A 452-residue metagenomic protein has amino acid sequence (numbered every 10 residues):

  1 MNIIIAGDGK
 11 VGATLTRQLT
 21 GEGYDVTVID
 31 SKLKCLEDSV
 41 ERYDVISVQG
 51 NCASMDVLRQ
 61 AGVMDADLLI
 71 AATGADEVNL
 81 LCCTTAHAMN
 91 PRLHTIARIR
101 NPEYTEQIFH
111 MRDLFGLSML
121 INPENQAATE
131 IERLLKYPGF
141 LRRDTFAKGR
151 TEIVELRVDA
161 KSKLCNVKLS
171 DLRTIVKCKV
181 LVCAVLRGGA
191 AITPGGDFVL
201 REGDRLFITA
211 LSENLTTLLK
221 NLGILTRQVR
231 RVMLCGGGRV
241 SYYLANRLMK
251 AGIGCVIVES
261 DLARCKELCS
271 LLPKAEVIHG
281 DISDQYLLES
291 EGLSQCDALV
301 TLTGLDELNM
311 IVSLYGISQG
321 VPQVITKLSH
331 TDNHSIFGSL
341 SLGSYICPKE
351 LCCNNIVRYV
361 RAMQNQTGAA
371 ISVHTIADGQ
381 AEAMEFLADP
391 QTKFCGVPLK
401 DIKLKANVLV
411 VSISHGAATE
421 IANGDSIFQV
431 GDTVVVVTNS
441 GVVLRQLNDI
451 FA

Functional and structural regions predicted by a protein language model:
M1-A452: Cytosolic regulatory regions of ion transport systems
